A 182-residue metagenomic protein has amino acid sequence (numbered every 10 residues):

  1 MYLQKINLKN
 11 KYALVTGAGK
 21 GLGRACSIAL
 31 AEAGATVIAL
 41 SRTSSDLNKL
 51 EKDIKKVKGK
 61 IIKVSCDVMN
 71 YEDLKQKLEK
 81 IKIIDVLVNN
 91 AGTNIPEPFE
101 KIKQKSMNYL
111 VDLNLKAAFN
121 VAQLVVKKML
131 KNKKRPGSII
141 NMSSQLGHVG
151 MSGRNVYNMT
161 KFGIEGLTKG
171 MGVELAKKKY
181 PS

Functional and structural regions predicted by a protein language model:
Y12, G19-G21: Conserved glycine-rich cofactor-binding loop
A35-K49: Conserved glycine-rich Rossmann-like NAD(P)H-binding loop of the short-chain dehydrogenase/reductase
P98-F99, K103-V111: Substrate-binding pocket helix/loop in short-chain dehydrogenase/reductase
I102, G150-N158, G170: Active-site loop-to-helix junction immediately N-terminal to the catalytic Tyr of the SDR YXXXK motif in Rossmann-fold
A122, T160, T168: Active-site helix of classical SDR
K127, V173-K177: Alpha-helical segment proximal to the catalytic Tyr-Lys
S144: Residue(s) in the substrate-gating loop at a strand-loop-helix junction that position the organic substrate next
